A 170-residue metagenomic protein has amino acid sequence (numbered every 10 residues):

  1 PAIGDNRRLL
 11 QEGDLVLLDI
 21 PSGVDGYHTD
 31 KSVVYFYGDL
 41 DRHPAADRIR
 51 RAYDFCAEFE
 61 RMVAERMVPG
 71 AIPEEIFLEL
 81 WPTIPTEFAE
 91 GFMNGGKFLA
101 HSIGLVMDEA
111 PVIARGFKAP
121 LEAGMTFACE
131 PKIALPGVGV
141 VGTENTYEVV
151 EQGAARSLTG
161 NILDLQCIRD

Functional and structural regions predicted by a protein language model:
P1-D170: Active-site neighborhoods and metal-handling regions in enzymes and metal-associated proteins
